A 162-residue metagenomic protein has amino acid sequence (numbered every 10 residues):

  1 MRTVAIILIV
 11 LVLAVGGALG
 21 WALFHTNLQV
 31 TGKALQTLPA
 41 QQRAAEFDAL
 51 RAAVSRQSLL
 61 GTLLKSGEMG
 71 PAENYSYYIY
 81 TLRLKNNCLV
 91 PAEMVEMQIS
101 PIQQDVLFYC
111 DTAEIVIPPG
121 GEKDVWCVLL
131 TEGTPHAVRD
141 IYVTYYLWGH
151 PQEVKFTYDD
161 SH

Functional and structural regions predicted by a protein language model:
R2-H162: Non-catalytic macromolecular-recognition regions in eukaryotic signaling proteins
